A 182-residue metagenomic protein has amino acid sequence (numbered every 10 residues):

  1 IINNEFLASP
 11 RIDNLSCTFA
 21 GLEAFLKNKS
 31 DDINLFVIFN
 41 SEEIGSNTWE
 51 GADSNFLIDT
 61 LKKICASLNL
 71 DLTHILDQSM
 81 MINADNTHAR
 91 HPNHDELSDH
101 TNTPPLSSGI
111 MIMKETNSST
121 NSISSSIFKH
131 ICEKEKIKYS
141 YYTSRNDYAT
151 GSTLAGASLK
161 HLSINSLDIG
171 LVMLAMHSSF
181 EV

Functional and structural regions predicted by a protein language model:
I1-P10, T18, K27-S30: Soluble metallo-hydrolase cores and metallopeptidase-like ectodomains found primarily in the secretory/periplasmic
I2-I12, E42-T48, H177-S178: A short glycine/serine-rich beta->alpha loop
E5, I33-F36, S79-I82, I110 (+2 more regions): Structural motif
P10-N14, N47-G51, S118, S144 (+1 more regions): Hydrophobic alpha-helical scaffolding
N14-E23, K27, L159-L162, H177-V182: C-terminal structured interaction module
N14-T18, E50-L57, N121-S125, G151: Generic structural signal for well-ordered, non-membrane alpha-helical segments in soluble metabolic enzymes
F19-P105: Acidic/histidine-rich catalytic neighborhood of metal-dependent amide-processing enzymes
T87-H94, S98-S178: Active-site-adjacent substrate-binding region of metalloamidase/peptidase-like peptide-processing proteins
